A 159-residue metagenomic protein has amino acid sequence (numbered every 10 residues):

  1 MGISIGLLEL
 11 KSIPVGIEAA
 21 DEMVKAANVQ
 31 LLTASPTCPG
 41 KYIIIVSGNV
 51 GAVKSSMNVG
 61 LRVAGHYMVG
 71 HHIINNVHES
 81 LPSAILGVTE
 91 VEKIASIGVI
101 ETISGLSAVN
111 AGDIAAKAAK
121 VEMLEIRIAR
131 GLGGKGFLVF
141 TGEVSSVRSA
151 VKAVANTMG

Functional and structural regions predicted by a protein language model:
M1-G2, V24, A34-C38, G65 (+5 more regions): Solvent-exposed alpha-helices and their adjacent loops that cap or buttress functional pockets in soluble metabolic
M1-G40, I44-S47, G51, V109: The feature marks the first
M1-K11, E90-I103: Short glycine-/aliphatic-rich beta-strand segments at the starts of folded cytosolic domains
S12-I13, P36-P39, N49-G51, N76-H78 (+2 more regions): Short, ordered loop/turn segments at secondary-structure junctions
A27-Q30, I44, I100, K117-G159: C-terminal binding/interaction regions
L31-A34, C38-V77: Acidic (E/D-rich), amphipathic helical modules within compact regulatory domains
M57, V63-I97, A108: Ordered, amphipathic secondary-structure segments that act as subunit-interaction surfaces in large macromolecular
S104-N110, I114: C-terminal low-complexity, charged extensions that often adopt amphipathic alpha-helices
